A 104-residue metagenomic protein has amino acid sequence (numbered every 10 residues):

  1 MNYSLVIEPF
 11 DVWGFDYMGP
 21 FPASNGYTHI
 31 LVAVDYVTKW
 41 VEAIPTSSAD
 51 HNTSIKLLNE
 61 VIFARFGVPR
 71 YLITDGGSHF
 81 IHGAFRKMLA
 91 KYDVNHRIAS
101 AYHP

Functional and structural regions predicted by a protein language model:
M1-P104: Retroviral integrase
